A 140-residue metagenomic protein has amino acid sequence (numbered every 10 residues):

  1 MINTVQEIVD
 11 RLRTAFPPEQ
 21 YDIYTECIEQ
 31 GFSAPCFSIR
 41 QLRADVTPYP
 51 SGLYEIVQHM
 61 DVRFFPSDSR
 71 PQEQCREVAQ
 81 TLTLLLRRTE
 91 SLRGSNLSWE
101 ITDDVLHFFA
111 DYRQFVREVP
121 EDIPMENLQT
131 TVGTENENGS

Functional and structural regions predicted by a protein language model:
M1-A44, P48, G139: Small/polar-rich, solvent-exposed N-terminal microdomains that initiate assembly or binding
M1-N3, V46-Y49, S95-S140: Short, charged interaction patches at domain edges and termini
I23-Y24, R93-L97: Short beta-strand elements
F32, L53-E55, I101-V105: Short coil/turn motifs at beta-sheet boundaries
P48-L53, L85, E90-R93: Structured, amphipathic secondary-structure segments that form assembly/contact surfaces in multi-subunit
L53-Y54, Q74-Q80, P124-M125: "Short basic amphipathic alpha-helical interaction patches in structured regions
Y54-D68, L106-Q114: Oligomerization/assembly interface segments of phage tail-like spikes and tubes
S69-E90: Short, hydrophobic/π-rich interface segment
